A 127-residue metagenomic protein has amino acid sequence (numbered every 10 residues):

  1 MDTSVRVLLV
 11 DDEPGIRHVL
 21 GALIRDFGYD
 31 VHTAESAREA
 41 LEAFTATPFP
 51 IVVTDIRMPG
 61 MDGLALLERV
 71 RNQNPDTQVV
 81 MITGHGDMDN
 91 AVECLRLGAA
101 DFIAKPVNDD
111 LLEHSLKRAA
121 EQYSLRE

Functional and structural regions predicted by a protein language model:
D2-V5, P14-H32: Two-component/phosphorelay signaling modules centered on CheY-like receiver
E35-E39, D62-A65: Acidic catalytic/metal-coordinating carboxylates
E42, L64-D76, E93: Short amphipathic alpha-helix used as the core "switch/output" element in two-component signaling
T47-V53: Active-site beta3 strand of CheY-like receiver
M58: Receiver (REC) domain active-site loop signature in two-component systems and cognate sites in sensor histidine kinases
D89, I103-A120: C-terminal output helix
